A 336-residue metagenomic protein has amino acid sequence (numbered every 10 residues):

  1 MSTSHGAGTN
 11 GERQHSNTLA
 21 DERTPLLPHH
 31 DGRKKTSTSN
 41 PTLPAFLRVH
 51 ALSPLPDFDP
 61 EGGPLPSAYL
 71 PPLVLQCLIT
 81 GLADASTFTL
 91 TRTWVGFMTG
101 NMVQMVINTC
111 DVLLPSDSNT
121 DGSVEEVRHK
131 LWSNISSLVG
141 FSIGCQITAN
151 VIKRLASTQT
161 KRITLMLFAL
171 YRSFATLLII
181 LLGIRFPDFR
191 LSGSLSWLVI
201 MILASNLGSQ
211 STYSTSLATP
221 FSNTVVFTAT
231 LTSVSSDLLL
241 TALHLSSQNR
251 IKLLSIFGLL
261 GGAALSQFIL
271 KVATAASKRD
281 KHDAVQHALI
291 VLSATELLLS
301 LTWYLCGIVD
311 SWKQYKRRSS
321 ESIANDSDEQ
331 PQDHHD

Functional and structural regions predicted by a protein language model:
M1-L52, S320-D336: Intrinsically disordered, low-complexity cytosolic terminal tails
H30, M102, T230: Solvent-exposed, flexible loop/coil residues
T38-V226, L243-S322, D326: Alpha-helical transmembrane segments and their membrane-interface boundaries that form or gate the permeation pathway
N223-T241: Cytosolic, membrane-interface loops and tails of multi-pass inner-membrane proteins
